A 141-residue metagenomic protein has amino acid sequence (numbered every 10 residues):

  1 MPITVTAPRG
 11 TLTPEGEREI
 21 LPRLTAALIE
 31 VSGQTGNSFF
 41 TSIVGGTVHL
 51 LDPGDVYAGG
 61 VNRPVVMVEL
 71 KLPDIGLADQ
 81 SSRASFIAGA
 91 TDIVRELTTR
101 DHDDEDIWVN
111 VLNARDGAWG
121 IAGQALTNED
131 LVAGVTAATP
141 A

Functional and structural regions predicted by a protein language model:
M1-A141: A domain-level signal for the structural core that forms small-molecule/cofactor-binding pockets and catalytic centers
